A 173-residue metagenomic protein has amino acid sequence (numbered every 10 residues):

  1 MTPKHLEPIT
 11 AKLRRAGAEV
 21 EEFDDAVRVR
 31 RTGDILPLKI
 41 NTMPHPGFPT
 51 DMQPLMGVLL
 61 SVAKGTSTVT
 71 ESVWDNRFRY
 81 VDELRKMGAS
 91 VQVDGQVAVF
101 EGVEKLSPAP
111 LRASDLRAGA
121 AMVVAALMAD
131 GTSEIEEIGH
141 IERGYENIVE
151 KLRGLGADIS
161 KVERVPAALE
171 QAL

Functional and structural regions predicted by a protein language model:
M1-L173: Short, structured segments at the rim of ligand-binding sites
